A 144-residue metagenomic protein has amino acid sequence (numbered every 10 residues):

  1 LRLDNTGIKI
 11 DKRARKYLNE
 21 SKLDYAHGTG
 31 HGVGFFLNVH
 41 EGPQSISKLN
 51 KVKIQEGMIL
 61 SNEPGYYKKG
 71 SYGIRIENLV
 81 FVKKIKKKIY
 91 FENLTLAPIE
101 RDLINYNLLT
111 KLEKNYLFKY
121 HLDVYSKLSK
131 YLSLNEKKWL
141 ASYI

Functional and structural regions predicted by a protein language model:
L1-I144: Active-site neighborhoods and metal-handling regions in enzymes and metal-associated proteins
